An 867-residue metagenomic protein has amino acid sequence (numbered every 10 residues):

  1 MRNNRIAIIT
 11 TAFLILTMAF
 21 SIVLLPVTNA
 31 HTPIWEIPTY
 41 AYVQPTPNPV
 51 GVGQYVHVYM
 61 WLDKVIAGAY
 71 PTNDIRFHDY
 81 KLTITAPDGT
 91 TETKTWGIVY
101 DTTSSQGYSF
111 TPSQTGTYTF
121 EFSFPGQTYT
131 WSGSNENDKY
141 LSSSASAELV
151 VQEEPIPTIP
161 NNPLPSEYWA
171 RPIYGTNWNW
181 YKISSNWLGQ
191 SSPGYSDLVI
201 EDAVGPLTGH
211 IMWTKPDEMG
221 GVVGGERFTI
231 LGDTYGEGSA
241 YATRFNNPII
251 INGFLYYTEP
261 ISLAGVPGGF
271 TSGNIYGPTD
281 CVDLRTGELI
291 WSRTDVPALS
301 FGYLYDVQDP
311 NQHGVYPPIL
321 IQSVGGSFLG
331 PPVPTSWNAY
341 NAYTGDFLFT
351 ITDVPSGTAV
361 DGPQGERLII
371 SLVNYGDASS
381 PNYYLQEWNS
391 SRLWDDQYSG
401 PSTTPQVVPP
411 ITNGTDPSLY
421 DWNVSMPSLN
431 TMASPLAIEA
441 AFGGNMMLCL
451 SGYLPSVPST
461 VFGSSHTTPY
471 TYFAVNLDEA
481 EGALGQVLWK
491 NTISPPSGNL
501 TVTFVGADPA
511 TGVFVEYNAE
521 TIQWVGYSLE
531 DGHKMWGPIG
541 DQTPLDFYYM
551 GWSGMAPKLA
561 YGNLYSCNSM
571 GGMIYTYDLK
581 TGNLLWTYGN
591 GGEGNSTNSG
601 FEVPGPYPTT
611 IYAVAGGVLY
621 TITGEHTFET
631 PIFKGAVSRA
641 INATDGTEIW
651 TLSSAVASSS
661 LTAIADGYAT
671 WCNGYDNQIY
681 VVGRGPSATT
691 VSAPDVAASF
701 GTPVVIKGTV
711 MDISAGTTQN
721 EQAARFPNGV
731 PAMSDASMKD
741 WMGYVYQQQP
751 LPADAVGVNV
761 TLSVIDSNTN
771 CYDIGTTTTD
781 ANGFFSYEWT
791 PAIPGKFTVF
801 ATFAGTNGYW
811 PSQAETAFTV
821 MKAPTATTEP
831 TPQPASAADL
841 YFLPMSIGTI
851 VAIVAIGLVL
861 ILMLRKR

Functional and structural regions predicted by a protein language model:
M1-P33, M60, G209, G345 (+7 more regions): Secretory targeting signatures
V27-Y40, Y680-A688: Proline/serine/threonine-rich low-complexity linkers at boundaries of modular beta-sandwich domains
P45-V50, A693-A698: Short beta-strand segments of immunoglobulin-like
W61-N73, T709-A753: Short amphipathic, basic-aromatic surface patches that mediate peripheral association with negatively charged
G89-Y118, D773, T777-P791, G795: Glycine-centered loop-to-beta-strand initiation motif
Y118-L141, K796-P811: Enriched for extracellular/lumenal, surface-exposed ectodomains of secreted and cell-surface proteins
S166-S191, E226-T279, V296-W337, P355-R392 (+8 more regions): Repeat-blade elements of multi-bladed beta-propeller folds
Y276-G287, P334-T344, Y383-P410, T467-A480 (+3 more regions): Beta-propeller blade signature
